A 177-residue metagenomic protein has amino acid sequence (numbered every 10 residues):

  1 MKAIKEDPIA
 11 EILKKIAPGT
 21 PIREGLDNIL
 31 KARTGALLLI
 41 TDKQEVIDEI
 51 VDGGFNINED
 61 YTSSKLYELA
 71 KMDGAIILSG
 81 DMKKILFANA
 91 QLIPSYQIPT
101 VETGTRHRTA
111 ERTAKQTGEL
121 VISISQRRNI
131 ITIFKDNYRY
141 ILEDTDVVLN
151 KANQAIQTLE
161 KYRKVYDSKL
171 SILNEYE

Functional and structural regions predicted by a protein language model:
M1-E177: Divalent-cation
